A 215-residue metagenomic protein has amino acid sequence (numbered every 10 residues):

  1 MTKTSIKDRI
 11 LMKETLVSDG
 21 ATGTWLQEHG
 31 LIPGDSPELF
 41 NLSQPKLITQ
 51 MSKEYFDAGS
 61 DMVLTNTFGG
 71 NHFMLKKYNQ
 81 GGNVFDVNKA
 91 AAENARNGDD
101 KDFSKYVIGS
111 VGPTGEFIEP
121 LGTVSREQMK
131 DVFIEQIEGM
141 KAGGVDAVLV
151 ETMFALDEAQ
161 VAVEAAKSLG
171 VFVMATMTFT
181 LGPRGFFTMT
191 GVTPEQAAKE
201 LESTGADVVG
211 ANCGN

Functional and structural regions predicted by a protein language model:
M1-N215: Domain-level signal for soluble alpha/beta catalytic cores
